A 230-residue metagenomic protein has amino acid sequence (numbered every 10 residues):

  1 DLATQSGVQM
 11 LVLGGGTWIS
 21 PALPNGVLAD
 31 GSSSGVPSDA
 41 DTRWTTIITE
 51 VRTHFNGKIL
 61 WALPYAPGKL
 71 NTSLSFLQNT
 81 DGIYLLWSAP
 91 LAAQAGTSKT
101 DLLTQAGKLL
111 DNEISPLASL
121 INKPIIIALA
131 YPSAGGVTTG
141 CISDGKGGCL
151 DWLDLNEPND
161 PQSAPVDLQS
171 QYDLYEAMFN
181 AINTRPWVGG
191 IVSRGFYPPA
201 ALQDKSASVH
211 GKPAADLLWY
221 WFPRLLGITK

Functional and structural regions predicted by a protein language model:
D1, G26-W61, K99-I121, H210-A214: Aromatic-lined substrate-binding rim segments of carbohydrate-active enzymes
D1-G14, A40-H54, T72-F76, S170-R185: An active-site-proximal structural segment forming one wall of the substrate-binding cleft that immediately precedes
D1-P37, V188-P198: Active-site groove signature of glycoside hydrolases
S6-G16, L63-Y65, K69-Q105, I121-G136 (+1 more regions): Aromatic- and acid-rich polysaccharide-binding/catalytic face of secreted or lumenal carbohydrate-active enzymes
L23-G26, T72, V137-C141, L202-S206: Short aromatic-enriched loop/helix-cap "lid" or pocket-rim segments at secondary-structure transitions that line
I59, I125, G189: Hydrophobic anchor at the start of a short beta-strand that flanks the dinucleotide cofactor-binding loop
D144-A177, A181-K230: Aromatic-rich peripheral "rim/lid" segments of glycoside hydrolase catalytic domains that contact and position glycan
